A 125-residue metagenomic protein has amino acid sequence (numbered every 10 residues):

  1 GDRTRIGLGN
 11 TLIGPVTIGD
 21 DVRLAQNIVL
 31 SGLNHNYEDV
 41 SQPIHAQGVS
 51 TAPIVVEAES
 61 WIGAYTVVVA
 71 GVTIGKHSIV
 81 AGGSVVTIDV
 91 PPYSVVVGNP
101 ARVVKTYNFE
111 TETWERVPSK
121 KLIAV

Functional and structural regions predicted by a protein language model:
G1-V72, Y107-N108, T113: Flexible, glycine/small-residue-enriched loop-and-beta-strand segment within the central core of proteins
R23, W61, I79, V95-V97: Short-chain dehydrogenase/reductase
I28, V68, S84-V86, A101: Short coil-to-beta-strand initiation/turn motif
Y65-V67, V95, K121-I123: Residue-level marker of intrinsically disordered, low-complexity segments enriched for small/polar residues
T73-V95: C-terminal/domain-terminus segments
K76, K105, K120-K121: Context-gated lysine
Y93-R116: Conserved beta-strand-loop-alpha-helix hinge in the C-terminal portion of ABC ATPase nucleotide-binding domains
W114-V125: Acidic/histidine-enriched, glycine/proline-rich intrinsically disordered or flexible terminal extensions
